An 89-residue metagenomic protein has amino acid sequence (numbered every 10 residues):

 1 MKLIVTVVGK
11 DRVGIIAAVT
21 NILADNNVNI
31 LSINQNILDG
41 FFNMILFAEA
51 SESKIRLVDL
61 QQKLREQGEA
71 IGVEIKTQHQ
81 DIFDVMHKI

Functional and structural regions predicted by a protein language model:
M1-I89: A conserved regulatory-domain signal marking ACT and ACT-like small-molecule sensing domains and adjacent regulatory
